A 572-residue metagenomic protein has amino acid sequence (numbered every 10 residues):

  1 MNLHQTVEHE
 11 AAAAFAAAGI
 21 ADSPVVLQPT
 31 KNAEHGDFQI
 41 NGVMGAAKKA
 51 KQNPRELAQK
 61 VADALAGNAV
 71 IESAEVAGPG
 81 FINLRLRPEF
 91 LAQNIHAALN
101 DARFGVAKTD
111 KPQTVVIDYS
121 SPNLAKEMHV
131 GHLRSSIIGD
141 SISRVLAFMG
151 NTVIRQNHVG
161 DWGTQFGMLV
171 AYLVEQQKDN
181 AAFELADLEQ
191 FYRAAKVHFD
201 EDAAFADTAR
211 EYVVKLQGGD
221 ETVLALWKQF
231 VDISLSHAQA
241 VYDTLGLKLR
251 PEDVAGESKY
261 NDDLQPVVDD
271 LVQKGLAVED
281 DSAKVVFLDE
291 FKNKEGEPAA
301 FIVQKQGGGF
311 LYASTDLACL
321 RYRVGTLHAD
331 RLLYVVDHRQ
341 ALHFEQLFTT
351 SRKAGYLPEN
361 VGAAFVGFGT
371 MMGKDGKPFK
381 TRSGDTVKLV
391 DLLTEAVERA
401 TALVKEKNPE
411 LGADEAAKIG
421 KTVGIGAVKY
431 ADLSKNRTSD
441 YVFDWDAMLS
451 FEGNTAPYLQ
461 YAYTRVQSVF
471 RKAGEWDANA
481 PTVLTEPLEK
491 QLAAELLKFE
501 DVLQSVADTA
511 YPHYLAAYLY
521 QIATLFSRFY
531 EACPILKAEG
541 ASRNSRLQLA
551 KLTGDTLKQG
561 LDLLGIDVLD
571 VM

Functional and structural regions predicted by a protein language model:
M1-A92, V106-M572: Non-catalytic interaction-recognition regions
Q93-A98: Short, charged, solvent-exposed linker or helix-capping segments at domain edges/interfaces that act as flexible hinges
